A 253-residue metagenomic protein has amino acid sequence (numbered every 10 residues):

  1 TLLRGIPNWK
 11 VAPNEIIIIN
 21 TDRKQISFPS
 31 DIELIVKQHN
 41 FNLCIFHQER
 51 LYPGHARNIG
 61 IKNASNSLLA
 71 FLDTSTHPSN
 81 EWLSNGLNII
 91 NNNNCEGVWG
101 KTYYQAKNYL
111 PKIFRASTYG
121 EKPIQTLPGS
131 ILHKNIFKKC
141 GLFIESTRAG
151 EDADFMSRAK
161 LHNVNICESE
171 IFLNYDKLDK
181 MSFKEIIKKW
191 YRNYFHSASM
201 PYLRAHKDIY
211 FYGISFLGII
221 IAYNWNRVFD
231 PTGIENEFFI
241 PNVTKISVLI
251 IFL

Functional and structural regions predicted by a protein language model:
R4-P13: Short, acidic, metal-binding catalytic loop of nucleotide-sugar glycosyltransferases
N20-D31, R50, T76-H77: A conserved acidic beta->alpha catalytic loop
Q48-A64: Glycine-rich, basic loop-to-helix element that forms the pyrophosphate-binding segment of sugar-nucleotide handling
S65-N66, T126-C140: Conserved nucleotide-sugar donor-binding and metal-coordinating catalytic region shared by glycosyltransferases
L69: Short aromatic/hydrophobic "clamp" motif used to bind/position activated sugar donors
E81-L110: Conserved donor NDP-sugar-binding/catalytic core segment of glycosyltransferases
R115-L132, R148, N174, S182-F183 (+1 more regions): A recurrent flexible, glycine/aromatic-enriched loop bordering the glycosyltransferase active site that acts as
I144-R148, A153-R204: Catalytic donor/gating beta->alpha subdomain of glycosyltransferases that bind UDP-sugars
